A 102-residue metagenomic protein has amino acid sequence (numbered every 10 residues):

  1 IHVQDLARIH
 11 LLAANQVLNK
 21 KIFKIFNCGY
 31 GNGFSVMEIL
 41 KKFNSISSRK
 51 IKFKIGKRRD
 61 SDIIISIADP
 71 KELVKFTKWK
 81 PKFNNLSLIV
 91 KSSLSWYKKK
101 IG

Functional and structural regions predicted by a protein language model:
I1-G102: C-terminal substrate-binding subdomain of Rossmann-fold SDR/epimerase-dehydratase oxidoreductases
